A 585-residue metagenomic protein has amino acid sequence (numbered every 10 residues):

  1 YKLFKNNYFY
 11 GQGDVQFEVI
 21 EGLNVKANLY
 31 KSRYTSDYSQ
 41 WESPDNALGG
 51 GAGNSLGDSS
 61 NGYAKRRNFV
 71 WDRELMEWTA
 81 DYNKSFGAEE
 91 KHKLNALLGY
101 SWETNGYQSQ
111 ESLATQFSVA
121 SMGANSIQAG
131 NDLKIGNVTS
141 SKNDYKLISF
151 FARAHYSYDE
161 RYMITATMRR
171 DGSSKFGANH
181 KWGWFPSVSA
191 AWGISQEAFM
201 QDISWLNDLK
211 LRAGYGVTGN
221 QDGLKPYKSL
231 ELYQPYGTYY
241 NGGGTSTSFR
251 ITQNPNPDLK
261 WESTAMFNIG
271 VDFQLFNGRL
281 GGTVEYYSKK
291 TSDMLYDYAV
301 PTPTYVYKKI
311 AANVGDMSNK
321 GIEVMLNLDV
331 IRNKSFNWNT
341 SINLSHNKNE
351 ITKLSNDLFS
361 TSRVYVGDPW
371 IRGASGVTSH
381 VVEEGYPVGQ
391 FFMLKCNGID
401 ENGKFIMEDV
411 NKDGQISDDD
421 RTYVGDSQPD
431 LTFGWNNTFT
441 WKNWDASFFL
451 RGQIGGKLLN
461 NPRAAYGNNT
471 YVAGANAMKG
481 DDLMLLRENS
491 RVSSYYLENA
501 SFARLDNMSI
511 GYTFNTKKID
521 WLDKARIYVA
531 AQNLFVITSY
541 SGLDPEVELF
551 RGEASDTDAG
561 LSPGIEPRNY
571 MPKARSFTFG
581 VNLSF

Functional and structural regions predicted by a protein language model:
Y1-E42, G53-S379, K442, G452 (+1 more regions): Extracellular/periplasmic, surface-exposed regions of secreted and cell-surface proteins
G367, E383-G389, G403: Glycine-centered loop/turn motifs
I406-V410: Calcium-binding motifs, dominated by EF-hand helix-loop-helix domains
D413: Acidic carboxylate motifs that coordinate Ca2+ or other divalent cations, activating on Asp/Glu
D418-D419, Y423-S427, S490-A500: Amphipathic, heptad-repeat alpha-helical segments used for oligomerization and assembly
D426-L459: Glycine-rich, aromatic-lined ligand/substrate-binding cores of catalytic and carbohydrate-binding domains
A475-S490: Flexible internal linker/loop segments at domain or repeat junctions
